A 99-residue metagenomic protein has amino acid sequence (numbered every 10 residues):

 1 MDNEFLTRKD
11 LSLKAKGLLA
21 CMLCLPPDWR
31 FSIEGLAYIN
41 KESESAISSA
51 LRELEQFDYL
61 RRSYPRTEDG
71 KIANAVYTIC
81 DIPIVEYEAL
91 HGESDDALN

Functional and structural regions predicted by a protein language model:
M1-N3: Long, low-complexity, charged/polar intrinsically disordered regions in eukaryotic proteins
F5-G17, M22-Y77: Winged helix-turn-helix DNA-binding recognition segment
I79-N99: Charged low-complexity intrinsically disordered patches
